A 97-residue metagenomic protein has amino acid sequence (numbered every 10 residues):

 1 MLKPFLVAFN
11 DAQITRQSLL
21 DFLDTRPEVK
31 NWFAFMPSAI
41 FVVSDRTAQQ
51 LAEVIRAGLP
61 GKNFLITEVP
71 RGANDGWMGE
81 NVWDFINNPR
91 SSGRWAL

Functional and structural regions predicted by a protein language model:
M1-D11: Short glycine-/aliphatic-rich beta-strand segments at the starts of folded cytosolic domains
F9-P27: Short amphipathic alpha-helix segments
I14-L20, A39-S44, W95: Short linear motifs at secondary-structure transitions and domain/linker junctions
L19-L23, E53-I55, N81-V82: Short, aromatic/basic amphipathic alpha-helical patches
L23-P27, L59, R90, R94: Generic secondary-structure transition motif, activating predominantly at the C-termini of alpha-helices
P27-N74, M78: Short, intrinsically disordered low-complexity segments
G79-L97: Charged phosphate-binding loop/patch that engages nucleotide di/tri-phosphates or the phosphate backbone of nucleic
